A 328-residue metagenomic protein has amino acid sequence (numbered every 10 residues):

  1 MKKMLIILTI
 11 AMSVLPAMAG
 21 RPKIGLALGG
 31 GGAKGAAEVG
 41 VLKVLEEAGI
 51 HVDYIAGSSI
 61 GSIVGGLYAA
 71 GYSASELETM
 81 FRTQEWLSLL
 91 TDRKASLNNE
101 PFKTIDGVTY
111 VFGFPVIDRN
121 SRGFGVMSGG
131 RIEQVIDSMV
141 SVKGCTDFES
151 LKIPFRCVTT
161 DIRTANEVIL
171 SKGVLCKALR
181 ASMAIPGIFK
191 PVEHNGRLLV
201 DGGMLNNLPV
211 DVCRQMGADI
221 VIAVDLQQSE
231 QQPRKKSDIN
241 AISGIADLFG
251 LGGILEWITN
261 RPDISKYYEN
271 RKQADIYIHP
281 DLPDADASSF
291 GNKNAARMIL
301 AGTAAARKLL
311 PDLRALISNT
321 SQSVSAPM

Functional and structural regions predicted by a protein language model:
M4-L15: Sec-dependent N-terminal signal peptides
M18-S58, G66-M328: Patatin-like phospholipase
